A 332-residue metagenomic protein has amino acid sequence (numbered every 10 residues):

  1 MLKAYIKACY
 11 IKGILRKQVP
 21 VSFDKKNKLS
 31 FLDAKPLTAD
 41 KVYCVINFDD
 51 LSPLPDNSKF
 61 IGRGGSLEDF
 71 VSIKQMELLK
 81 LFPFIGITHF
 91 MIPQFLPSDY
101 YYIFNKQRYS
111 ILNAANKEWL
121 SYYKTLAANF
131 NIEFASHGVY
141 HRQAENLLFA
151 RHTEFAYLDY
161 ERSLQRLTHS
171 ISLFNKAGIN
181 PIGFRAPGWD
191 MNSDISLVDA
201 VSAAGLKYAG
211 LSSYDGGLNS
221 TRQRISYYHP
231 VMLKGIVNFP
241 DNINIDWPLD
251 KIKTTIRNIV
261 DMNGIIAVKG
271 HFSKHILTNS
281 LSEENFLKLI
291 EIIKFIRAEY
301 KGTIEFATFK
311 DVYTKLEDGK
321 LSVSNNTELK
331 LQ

Functional and structural regions predicted by a protein language model:
L2-K35, S110-A114, K176-H275, D318: Active-site-adjacent pocket scaffolds in enzyme catalytic domains
I14-T125, N180, R185: Active-site beta->alpha N-cap acidic-glycine motif
P36, Y208-G216, S220, I265-Q332: C-terminal domain-boundary segment and adjacent tail
K41-V42, F82-T88, A128-E133, I179-I182 (+3 more regions): Loop/turn elements at helix/coil->beta-strand transitions in domains of secreted/extracellular proteins
N47-F48, A135, F306: Generic enzyme active-site microenvironment
P55, V71, A127-A128, F134-S136 (+9 more regions): Glycan-processing catalytic domains of CAZymes
G64-M76, Y109-S121, Y160-T168, L249-T254 (+1 more regions): Well-ordered, non-membrane alpha-helical segments in soluble/globular domains
I85-D194, L218, V268-T278: Metal-dependent polysaccharide deacetylase catalytic core of the NodB/CE4 family, i.e., the active-site-bearing domain
